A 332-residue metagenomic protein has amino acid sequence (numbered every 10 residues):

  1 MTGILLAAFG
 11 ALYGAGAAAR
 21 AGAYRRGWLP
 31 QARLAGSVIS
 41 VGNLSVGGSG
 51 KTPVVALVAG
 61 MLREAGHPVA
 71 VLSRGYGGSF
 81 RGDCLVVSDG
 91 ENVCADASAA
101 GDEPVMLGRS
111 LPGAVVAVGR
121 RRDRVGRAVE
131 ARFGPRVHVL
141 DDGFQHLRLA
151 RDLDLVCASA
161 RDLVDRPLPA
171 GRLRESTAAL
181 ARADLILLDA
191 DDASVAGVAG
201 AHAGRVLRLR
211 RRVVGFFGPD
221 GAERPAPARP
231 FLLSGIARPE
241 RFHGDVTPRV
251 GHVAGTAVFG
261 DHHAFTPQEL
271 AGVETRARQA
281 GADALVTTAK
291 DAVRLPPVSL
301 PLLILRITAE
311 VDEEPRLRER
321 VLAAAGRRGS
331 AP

Functional and structural regions predicted by a protein language model:
M1-S37: A transmembrane-helix-recognition feature enriched in membrane-embedded lipid enzymes and envelope glyco-/phospholipid
R33, L57-V115: N-terminal phosphate/diphosphate-binding loop that engages ATP/GTP or pyrophosphate donors across diverse enzyme folds
V41-V58: Glycine-rich phosphate-binding P-loop
S110-L111, V115-A150: Phosphate-binding/switch loop-helix module in NTP-utilizing enzymes
A128-A131, D142-L232, H243-T247, I307-P315: Conserved catalytic-core segment of NTP-binding enzymes
V214-P267, L322-A323, S330-P332: Redox- and metal-dependent alpha/beta enzyme cores, enriched for Fe-S-associated oxidoreductases and cofactor-handling
H243-R294, L303, T308: A C-terminal functional module that forms or caps the active site or interfaces directly with catalytic machinery
G260-A264, L300-S330: Short, flexible loop segments at boundaries between secondary-structure elements
